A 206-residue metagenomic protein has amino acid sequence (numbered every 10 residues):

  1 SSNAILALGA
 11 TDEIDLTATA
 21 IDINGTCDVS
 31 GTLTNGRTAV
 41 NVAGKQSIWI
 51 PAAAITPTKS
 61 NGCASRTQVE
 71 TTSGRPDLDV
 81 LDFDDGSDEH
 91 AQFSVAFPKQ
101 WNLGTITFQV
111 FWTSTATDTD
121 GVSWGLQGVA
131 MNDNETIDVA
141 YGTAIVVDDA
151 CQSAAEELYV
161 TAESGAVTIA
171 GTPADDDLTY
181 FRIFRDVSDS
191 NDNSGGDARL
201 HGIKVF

Functional and structural regions predicted by a protein language model:
S1-T72: Intrinsic low-complexity, repeat-rich intrinsically disordered segments enriched in small/flexible residues
E70-G86: Short carbohydrate-recognition loop motifs
D84-Q100, T105: Short beta-strands within extracellular/lumenal beta-sheet-rich domains
K99-L103, T113-G121, N132-N134, D189-N191: Extended, low-complexity, turn-rich repeat/linker tracts enriched in Gly/Pro/Ser/Thr and Asp/Glu that occur
D118-L126, G196-L200: Short coil-to-beta strand junction motifs in C2/discoidin
E135-T172: Extracellular carbohydrate recognition and processing domains and analogous Trp-centered ligand-binding platforms
G171-S188: Noncatalytic modules at the cell exterior or secretory-pathway interfaces, chiefly beta-strand-rich lectin/adhesion
F184-F206: Proprotein-processing/basic-patch segments
